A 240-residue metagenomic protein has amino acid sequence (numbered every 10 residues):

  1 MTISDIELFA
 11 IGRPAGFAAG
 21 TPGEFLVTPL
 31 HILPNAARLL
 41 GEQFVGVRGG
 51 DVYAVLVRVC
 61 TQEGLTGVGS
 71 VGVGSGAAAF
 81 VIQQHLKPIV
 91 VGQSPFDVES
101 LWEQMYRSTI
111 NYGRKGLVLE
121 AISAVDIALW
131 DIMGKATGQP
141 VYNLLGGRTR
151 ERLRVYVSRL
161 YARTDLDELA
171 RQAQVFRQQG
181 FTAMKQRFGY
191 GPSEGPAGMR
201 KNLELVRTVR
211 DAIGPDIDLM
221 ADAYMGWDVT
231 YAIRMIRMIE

Functional and structural regions predicted by a protein language model:
M1-E63, V68, G72: Structured beta-strand/loop patches that form or line metal/cofactor-binding pockets in enzymes
P22, Q43-F44, C60-A136: Metal- or metallocofactor-binding catalytic centers and their adjacent structured scaffolds across diverse enzyme
G41-Q43, V141, L169-R171: Glycine-rich, charged/polar anion/phosphate-binding loops that engage phosphate groups from diverse ligands
G49-G50, G147-T149, D211-I213: Solvent-exposed alpha-helices and their adjacent loops that cap or buttress functional pockets in soluble metabolic
G92, Q139, G147, P215-D216: Short, well-ordered coil loops that connect the C-terminus of an alpha-helix to the N-terminus of a beta-strand
L117, D126-A162: Glycine-rich, aromatic-flanked loop segments that form ligand/cofactor-binding clefts across common enzyme folds
R152, Y156-E240: Metal-dependent enolase-superfamily TIM-barrel catalytic cores that perform enediolate-based chemistry
